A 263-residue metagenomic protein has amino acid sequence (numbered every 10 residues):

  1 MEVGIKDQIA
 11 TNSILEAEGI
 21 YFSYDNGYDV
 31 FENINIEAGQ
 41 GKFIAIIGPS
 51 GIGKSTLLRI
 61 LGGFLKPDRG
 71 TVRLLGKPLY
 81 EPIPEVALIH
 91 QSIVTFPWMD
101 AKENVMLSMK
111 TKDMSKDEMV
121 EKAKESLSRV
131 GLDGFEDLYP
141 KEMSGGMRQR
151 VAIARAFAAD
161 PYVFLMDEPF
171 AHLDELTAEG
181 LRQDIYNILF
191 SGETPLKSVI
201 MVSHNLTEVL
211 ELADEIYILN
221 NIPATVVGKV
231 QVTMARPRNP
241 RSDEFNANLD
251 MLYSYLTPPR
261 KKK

Functional and structural regions predicted by a protein language model:
I47-P49: The feature captures the beta-strand-to-loop junction immediately N-terminal to the Walker
G62: Helix-to-loop junction immediately C-terminal to a conserved catalytic motif
G70-E81: Conserved ABC transporter NBD signature motif
K102-K110, V120, Q231: Short helical segment in ABC ATPase nucleotide-binding domains corresponding to the A-loop/adjacent helical element
M106, D117-F135, D184-F190: Conserved ABC ATPase "signature" region
Y139-M143, M147: Conserved ABC ATPase signature
A158-Y162: A short, proline-enriched helix->beta-strand linker immediately N-terminal to the Walker B motif in ABC-type P-loop
